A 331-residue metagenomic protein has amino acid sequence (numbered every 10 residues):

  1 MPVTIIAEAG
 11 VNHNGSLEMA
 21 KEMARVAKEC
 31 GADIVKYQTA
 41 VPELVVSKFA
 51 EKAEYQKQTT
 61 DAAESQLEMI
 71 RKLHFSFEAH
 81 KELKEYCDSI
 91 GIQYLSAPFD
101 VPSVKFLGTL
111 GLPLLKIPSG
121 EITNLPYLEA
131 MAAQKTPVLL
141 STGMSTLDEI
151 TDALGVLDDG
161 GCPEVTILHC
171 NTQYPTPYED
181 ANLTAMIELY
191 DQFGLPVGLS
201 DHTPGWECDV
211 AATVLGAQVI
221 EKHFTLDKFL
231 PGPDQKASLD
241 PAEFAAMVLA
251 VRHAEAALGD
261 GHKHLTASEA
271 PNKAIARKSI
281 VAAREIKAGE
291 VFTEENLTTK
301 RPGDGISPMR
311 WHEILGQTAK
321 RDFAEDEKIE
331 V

Functional and structural regions predicted by a protein language model:
M1-V331: Catalytic cores and adjacent flexible loops of soluble metabolic enzymes that perform enolate/carbanion chemistry on
